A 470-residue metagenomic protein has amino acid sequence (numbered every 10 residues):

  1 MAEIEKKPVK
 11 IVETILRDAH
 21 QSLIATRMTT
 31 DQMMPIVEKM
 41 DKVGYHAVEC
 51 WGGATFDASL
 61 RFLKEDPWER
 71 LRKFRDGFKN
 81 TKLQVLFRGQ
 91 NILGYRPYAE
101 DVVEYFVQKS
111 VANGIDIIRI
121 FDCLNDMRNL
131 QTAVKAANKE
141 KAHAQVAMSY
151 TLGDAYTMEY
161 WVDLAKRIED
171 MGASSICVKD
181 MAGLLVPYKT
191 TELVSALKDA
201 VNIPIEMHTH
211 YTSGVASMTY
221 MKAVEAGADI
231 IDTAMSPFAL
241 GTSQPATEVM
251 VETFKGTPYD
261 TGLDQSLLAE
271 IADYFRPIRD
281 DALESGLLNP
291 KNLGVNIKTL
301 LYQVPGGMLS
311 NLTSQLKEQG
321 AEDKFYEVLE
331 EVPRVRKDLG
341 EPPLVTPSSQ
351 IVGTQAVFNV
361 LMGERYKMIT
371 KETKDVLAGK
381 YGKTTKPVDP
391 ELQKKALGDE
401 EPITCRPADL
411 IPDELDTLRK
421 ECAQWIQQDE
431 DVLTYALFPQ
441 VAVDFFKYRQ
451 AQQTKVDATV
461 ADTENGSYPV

Functional and structural regions predicted by a protein language model:
M1-I24, L71-D76: N-terminal amphipathic alpha-helix/helix-capping segment at the start of soluble metabolic enzymes
I11, A19, M40, I120 (+4 more regions): Conserved, mostly hydrophobic/aromatic
P35, K39-S59, N289-T299, Q303-V470: Terminal or standalone catalytic/regulatory effector modules within metabolic enzymes and repeat proteins
G52-E169, I176, G183-P187: Active-site beta->alpha loop and helix N-cap motifs at the rims of alpha/beta catalytic domains
I120-C123, D180, A226-S243: Glycine-rich phosphate-binding active-site loops on the catalytic face of alpha/beta enzymes
Y156-I168, S213-D229: Catalytic cores of alpha/beta
A239-T261: C-terminal helical cap(s) of enzyme catalytic domains, especially alpha/beta-barrels
